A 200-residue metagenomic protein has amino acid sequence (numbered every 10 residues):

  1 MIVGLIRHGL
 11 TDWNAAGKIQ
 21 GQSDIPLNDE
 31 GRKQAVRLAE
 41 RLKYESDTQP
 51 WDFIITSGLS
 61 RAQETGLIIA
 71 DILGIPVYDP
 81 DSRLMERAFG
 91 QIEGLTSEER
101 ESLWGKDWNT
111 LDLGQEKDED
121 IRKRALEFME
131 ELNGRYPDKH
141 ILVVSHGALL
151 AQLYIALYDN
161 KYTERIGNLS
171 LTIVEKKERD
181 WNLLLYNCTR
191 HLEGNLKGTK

Functional and structural regions predicted by a protein language model:
I2, R7-P76: Active-site-proximal alpha-helix that buttresses catalytic centers in soluble enzyme cores
V3, K139-A148: Generic beta-sheet signal
T11, L149-L150: Short active-site segment of divalent metal-dependent hydrolases/proteases that encodes the spacing between
L38, I75, P80, E86-E98 (+1 more regions): Acidic, low-complexity terminal tails and accessory targeting/binding regions of phosphate-metabolizing enzymes
E45-Q49, L132-K139: Glycine-rich phosphate-binding loop signature in dinucleotide/nucleotide-binding domains
P50-I54, D138-I141, Y162: Short active-site oxyanion
T56-S57, K123, V144-S145: Short beta-strand scaffold positions
E101-D120: Short glycine/proline- and acidic residue-enriched helix-loop micro-motifs that form flexible lids or anion-recognition
